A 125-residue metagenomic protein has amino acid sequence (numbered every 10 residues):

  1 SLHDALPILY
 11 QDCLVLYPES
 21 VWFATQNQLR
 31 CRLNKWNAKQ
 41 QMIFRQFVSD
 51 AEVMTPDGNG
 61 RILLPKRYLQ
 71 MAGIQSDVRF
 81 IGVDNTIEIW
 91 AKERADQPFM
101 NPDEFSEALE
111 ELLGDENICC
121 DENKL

Functional and structural regions predicted by a protein language model:
S1, R61-L64, Y68: DNA replication sliding-clamp ring fold and its partner-interaction surfaces
L2-L6: Short, small-residue-biased leader/transition segments that mark boundaries at the very start of proteins
P7-V53, G58, R67-L125: Flexible "stalk/tail and boundary" regions
